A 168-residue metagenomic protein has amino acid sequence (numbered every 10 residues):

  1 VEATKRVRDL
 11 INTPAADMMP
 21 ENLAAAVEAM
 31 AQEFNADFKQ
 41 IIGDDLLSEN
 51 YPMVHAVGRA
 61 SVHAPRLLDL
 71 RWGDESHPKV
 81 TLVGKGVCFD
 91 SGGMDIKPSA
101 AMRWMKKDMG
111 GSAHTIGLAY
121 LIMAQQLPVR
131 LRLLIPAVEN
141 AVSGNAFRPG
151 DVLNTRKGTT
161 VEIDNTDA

Functional and structural regions predicted by a protein language model:
V1-C88: N-terminal hydrophobic/helix-forming segments and targeting peptides
K5-D9, P78-T81, C88, G92-M105 (+1 more regions): Glycine/charged-rich beta-loop-alpha catalytic/anionic-binding loops adjacent to active sites
D17-E21, M102-A113, D164-A168: Short, conserved micro-motifs enriched in small and acidic residues
V27, V80-L82, D95-E139: Alpha-helical metal-binding/catalytic segments enriched in His/Glu/Asp
D45, D74-E75, V87-C88, M94 (+3 more regions): Short, glycine-/Ser/Thr-/acidic-enriched flexible segments
N50-M53, G92-A100, V142-P149: Short acidic, glycine/serine/threonine-rich loops at helix termini
R66-D69, M109-G111, T159-I163: Short, surface-exposed, polar/charged, turn-prone segments marking secondary-structure boundaries
A124-A168: A glycine- and small/hydrophobic-rich beta-loop-beta segment that serves as a flexible "lid/hinge" or phosphate-binding
